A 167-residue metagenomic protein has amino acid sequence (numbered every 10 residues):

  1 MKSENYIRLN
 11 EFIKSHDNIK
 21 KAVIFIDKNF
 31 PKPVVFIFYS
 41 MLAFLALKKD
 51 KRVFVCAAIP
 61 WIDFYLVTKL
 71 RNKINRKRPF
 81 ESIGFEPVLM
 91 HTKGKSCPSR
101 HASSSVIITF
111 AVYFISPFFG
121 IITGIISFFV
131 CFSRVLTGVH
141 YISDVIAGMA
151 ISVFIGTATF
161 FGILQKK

Functional and structural regions predicted by a protein language model:
M1-F36, V67-G94: N-terminal transmembrane-helix/juxtamembrane module of multi-pass inner/ER membrane proteins
D17-I19, P33, K49-R52, S116-I122 (+1 more regions): Membrane-helix interface segments
S40-L66, F119: Interfacial segments of alpha-helical transmembrane regions
L47-K48, N72-F80, G138-S143, L164-Q165: Transmembrane helix-loop junctions in multipass membrane proteins, especially transporters and channels
A58-R71, I121-S133: Small-polar-interrupted transmembrane alpha-helices in polytopic inner-membrane proteins
F64-T68, N72, V153-F160: Transmembrane alpha-helical segments of multi-pass membrane transport proteins and ion-pumping complexes
G84-K167: Membrane-embedded catalytic cores of phosphoryl/pyrophosphoryl-handling enzymes
